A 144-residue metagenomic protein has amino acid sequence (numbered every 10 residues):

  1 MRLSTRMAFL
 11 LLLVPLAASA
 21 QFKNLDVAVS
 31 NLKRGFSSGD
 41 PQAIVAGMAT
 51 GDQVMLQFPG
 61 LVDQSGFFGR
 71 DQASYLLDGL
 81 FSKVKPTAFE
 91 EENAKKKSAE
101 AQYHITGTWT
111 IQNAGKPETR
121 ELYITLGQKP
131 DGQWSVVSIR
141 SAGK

Functional and structural regions predicted by a protein language model:
S4-L16: Sec-dependent N-terminal signal peptides
S19-Q21: Boundary of Sec targeting at the N-terminus
K23-D40: Short, aromatic-enriched amphipathic alpha-helices that serve as compact interaction elements
S38, K96-A101, G127-Q133: A short, structured loop/turn motif at beta-sheet edges
D40-M55: Short, well-ordered alpha-helical segments enriched in acidic and aromatic residues
V54-G66: A short gly/proline-enriched turn/hairpin at secondary-structure junctions
F68-A114: Surface-exposed, charged secondary-structure patches
K116-K144: Short beta-strand edge/turn micro-motifs at domain boundaries
